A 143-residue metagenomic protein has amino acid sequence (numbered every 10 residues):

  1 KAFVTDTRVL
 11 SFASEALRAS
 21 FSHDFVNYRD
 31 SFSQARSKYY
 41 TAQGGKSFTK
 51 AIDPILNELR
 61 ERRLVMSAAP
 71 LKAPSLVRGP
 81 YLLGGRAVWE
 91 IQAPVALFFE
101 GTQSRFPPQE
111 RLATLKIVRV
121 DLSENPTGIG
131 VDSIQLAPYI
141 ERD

Functional and structural regions predicted by a protein language model:
K1-S22: Short, low-complexity N-terminal intrinsically disordered segments enriched in polar/charged residues
K1-T7, V26-D143: Structured, amphipathic secondary-structure segments that form assembly/contact surfaces in multi-subunit
